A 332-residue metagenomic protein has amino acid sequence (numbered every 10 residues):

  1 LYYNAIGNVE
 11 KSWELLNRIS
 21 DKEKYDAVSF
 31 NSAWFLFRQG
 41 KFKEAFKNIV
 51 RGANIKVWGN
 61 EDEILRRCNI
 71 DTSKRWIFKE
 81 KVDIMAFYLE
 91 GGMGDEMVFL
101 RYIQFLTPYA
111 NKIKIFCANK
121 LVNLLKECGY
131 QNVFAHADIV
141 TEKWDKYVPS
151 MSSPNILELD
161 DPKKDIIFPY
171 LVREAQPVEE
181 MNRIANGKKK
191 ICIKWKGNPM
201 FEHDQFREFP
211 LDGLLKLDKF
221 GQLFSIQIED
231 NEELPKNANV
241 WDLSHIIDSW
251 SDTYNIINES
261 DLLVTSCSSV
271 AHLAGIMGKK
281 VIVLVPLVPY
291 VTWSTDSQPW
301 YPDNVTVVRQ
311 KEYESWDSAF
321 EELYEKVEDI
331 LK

Functional and structural regions predicted by a protein language model:
L1-K332: Catalytic machinery of carbohydrate-active enzymes, primarily nucleotide-sugar-dependent glycosyltransferases
